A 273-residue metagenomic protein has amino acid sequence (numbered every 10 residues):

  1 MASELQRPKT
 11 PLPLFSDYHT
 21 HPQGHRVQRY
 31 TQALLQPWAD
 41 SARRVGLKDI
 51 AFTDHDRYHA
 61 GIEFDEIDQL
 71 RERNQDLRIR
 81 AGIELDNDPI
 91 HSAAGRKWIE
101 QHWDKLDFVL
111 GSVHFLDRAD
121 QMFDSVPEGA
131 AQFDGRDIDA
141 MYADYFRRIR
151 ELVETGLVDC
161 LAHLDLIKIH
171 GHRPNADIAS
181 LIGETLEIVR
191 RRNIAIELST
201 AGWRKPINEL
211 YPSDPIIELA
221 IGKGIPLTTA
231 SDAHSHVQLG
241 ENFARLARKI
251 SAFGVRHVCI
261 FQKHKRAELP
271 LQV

Functional and structural regions predicted by a protein language model:
M1-P89, A93-Q101, C160, K168-S180 (+4 more regions): An N-terminally biased module of ancient metal coordination in phosphate/nucleic-acid-related enzymes
P13-S16, G24-V27, T31, H91-D139 (+1 more regions): N-proximal accessory regions
H19, A42, V109, H163 (+3 more regions): Conserved, mostly hydrophobic/aromatic
H25, G61, V113-K223: Domain-core and long-helix interface of multi-subunit machines
L47, L106, L157-V158, I225 (+1 more regions): A structural motif
E218-V273: Long, positively charged, glycine-interspersed low-complexity recognition regions
